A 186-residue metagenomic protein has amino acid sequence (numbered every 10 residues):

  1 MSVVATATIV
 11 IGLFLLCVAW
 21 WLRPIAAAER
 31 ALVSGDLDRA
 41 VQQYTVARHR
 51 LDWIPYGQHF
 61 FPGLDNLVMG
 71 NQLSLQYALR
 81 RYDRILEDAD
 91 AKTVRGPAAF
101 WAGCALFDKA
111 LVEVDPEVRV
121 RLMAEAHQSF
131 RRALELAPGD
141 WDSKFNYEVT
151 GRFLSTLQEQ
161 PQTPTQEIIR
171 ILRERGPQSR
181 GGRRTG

Functional and structural regions predicted by a protein language model:
M1-A5, G12, W141-G186: Terminal, low-structured helical/coil segments at or just beyond the last alpha-helical repeat
L13-R39: Transmembrane signal-anchor/signal-peptide helices with a preference for the extracytoplasmic
G35, R48, P55, F61 (+7 more regions): Short coil/turn linking the two alpha-helices of tandem helical-hairpin repeats
Y44-T93: Extracytoplasmic/periplasmic/luminal assembly and interaction segments in envelope/secretory/respiratory proteins
